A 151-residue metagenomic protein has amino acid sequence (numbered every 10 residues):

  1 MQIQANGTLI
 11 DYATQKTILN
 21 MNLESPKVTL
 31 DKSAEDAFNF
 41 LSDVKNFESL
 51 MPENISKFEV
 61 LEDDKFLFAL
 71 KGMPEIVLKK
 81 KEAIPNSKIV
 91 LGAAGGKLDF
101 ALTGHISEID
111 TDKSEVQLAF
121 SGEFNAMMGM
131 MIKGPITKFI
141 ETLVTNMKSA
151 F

Functional and structural regions predicted by a protein language model:
I3-E59, K65: Hydrophobic ligand-binding cavity/cleft-lining segments
L9-A13, T17, N54-F58, I132 (+2 more regions): Extended interaction regions within the primary functional domain
N22-K27, K65, E75, K88 (+2 more regions): Intrinsic-disorder/low-complexity, polar/charged segments enriched in Ser/Thr/Lys/Arg/Asp/Glu/Gln
A34, E82-N86, S107-E115: A short, structured loop/turn motif at beta-sheet edges
D36, I76-L78, V90, A101 (+1 more regions): Short acidic, gly/pro-rich beta-turn/loop elements at beta-sheet edges and active-site/ligand-binding grooves
N39-S49, P85, T137, E141 (+2 more regions): Short, intrinsically disordered, mixed-charge
S49, F58-K97, A150: Glycine-rich portal/gate segments that line the openings of hydrophobic small-molecule binding cavities
A94-T145: Beta-strand/loop substructures that line and gate deep hydrophobic ligand-binding cavities in soluble
